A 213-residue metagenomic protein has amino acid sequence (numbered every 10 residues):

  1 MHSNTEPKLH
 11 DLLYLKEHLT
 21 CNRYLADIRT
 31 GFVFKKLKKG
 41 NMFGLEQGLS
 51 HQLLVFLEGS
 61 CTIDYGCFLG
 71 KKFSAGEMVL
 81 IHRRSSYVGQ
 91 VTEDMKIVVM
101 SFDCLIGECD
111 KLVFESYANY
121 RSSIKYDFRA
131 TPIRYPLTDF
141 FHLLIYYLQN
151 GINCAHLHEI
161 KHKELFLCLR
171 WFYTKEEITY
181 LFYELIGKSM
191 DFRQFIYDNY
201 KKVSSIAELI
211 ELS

Functional and structural regions predicted by a protein language model:
M1-D27, Y146-G151: A short, N-terminal "cap"/entry segment at the start of jelly-roll beta-barrel domains of the cupin/DSBH fold
A26-R121: N-terminal regulatory/effector-sensing and dimerization cores that precede helix-turn-helix DNA-binding domains
F34-K36, F172-T174, D191: N-terminal amphipathic alpha-helix
L57, R170, Y197-K201: Short, locally clustered residues in the helix-turn-helix/winged-helix DNA-binding domain
I63, L169-Y173, I196: Hydrophobic recognition helices of helix-based DNA-binding modules
V113-C168, Q194: Amphipathic alpha-helical segments enriched in hydrophobic/aromatic residues interleaved with Lys/Arg
I133-Y146, H162, T179-S213: A short, Lys/Arg-enriched amphipathic alpha-helix from helix-turn-helix/homeodomain DNA-binding modules
I160-F182: Linker/hinge segments immediately adjacent to helix-turn-helix/homeobox DNA-binding domains
